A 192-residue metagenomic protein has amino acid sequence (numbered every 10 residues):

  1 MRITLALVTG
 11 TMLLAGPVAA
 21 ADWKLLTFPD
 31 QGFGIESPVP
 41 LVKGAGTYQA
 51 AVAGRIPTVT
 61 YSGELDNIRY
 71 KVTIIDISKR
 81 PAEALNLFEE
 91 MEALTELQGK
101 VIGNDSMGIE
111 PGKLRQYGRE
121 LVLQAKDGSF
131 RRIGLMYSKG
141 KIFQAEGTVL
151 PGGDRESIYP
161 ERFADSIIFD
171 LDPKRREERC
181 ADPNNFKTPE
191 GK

Functional and structural regions predicted by a protein language model:
M1-T4: Positively charged n-region of N-terminal signal peptides that target proteins for export
A6-A15: Bacterial N-terminal signal peptides
G16-A20: Sec/Tat signal peptide C-region and signal peptidase I cleavage site
A21-P40, F186: Short N-terminal segments immediately surrounding and downstream of signal-peptide cleavage
E36-T60, E92-S138: Signature of long, low-cysteine stretches enriched in small and polar/charged residues
L41-V42, L87-V101, K141-K192: Surface-exposed amphipathic alpha-helical segments
T47-T58, A84, K174-P183: Short acidic, Gly/Pro-enriched loop/turn segments at secondary-structure junctions
T58-F88, Q144-E146: A short acidic-to-branched-hydrophobic micro-motif
